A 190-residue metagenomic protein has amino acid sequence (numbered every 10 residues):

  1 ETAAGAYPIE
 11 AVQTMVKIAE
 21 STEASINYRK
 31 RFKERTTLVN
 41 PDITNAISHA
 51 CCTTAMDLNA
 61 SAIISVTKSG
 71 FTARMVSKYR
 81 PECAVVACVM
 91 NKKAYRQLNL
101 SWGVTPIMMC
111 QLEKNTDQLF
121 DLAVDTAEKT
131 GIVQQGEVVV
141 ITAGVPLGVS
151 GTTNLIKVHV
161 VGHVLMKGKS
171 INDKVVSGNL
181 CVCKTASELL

Functional and structural regions predicted by a protein language model:
E1, T22-R35, S61-I63, V133-V138: Flexible, glycine/charged-enriched surface loops at secondary-structure junctions
E1-P8: Glycine-rich phosphate-binding active-site loops on the catalytic face of alpha/beta enzymes
Q13-C52, T152-A186: Long, charged amphipathic helices and adjacent flexible linkers at domain junctions
V16-I26, A55, R80, A84 (+5 more regions): Structural signal for hydrophobic packing residues in well-ordered secondary-structure cores of soluble enzyme domains
I43-A60, L119-E137, K184-L189: Phosphate-interacting basic helix/loop segments used at nucleotide- and nucleic-acid interfaces
S61-I64, S69-R74, K78-A84, M166-L190: Conserved mixed alpha/beta catalytic, RNA-binding, or beta-rich assembly cores of soluble enzyme, regulatory
T72-R74, R80-N115: Nucleotide-binding motor/catalytic cores of P-loop/tubulin-like NTPases across gene-expression machines
Q134-L147, N154-K157: C-terminal binding/interaction regions
